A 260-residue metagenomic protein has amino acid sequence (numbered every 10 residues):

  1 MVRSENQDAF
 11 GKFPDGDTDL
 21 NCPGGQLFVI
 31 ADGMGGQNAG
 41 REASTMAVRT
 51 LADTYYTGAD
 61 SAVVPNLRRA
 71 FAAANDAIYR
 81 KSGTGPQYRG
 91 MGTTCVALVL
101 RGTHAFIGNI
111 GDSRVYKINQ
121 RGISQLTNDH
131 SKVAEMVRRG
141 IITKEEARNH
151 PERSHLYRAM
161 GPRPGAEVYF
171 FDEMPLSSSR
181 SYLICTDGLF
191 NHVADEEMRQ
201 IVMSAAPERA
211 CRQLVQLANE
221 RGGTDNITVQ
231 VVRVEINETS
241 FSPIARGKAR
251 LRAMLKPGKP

Functional and structural regions predicted by a protein language model:
M1-P260: PP2C/PPM-type serine/threonine phosphatase catalytic domain
